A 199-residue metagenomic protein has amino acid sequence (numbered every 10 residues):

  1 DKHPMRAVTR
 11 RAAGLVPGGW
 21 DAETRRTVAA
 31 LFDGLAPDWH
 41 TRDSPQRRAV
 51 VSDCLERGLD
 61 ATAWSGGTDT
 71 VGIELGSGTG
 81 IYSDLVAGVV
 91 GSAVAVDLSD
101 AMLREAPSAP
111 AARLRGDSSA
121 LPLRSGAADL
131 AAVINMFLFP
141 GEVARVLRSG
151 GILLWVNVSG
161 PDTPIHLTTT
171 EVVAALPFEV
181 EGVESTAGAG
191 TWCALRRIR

Functional and structural regions predicted by a protein language model:
D1-G66: Conserved class I S-adenosyl-L-methionine
D69-V71, G126: Nucleotide donor/acceptor-binding cores
I73, G78-A120: Class I SAM-dependent methyltransferase SAM/SAH-binding core
S119-A131: A short acidic, Gly/Pro-enriched loop at the edge of an enzyme's catalytic core that lines a small-molecule cofactor
D129-G141: A short SAM/SAH-binding and catalytic strip from SAM-dependent methyltransferases
P140-I152: A short glycine-rich, Lys/Arg-flanked "PGG" loop and its adjoining helix->strand segment in the class I
L154-L176: Conserved class I S-adenosyl-L-methionine
E184-R199: Core SAM-dependent methyltransferase catalytic element
